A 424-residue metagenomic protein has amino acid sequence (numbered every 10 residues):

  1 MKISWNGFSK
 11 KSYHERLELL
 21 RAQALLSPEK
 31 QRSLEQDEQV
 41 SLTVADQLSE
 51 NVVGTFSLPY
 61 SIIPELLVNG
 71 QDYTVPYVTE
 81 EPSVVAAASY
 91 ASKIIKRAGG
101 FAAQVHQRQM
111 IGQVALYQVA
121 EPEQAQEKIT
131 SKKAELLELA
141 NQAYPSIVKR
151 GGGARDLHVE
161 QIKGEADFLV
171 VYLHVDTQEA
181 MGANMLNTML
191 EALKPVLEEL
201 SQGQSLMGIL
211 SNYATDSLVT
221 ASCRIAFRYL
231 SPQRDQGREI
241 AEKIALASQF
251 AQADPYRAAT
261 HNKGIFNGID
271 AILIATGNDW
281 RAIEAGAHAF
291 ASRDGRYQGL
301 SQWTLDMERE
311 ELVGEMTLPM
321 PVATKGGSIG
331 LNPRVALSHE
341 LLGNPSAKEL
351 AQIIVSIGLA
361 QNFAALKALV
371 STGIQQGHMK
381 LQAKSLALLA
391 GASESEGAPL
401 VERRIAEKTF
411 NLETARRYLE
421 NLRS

Functional and structural regions predicted by a protein language model:
M1-Y73, Y77, E81, F101 (+3 more regions): Acidic/polar, glycine-rich intrinsically disordered N-terminal extensions of enzymes
L34, G100-H106, A143-D156, L200-N212 (+7 more regions): Flexible, glycine/charged-enriched surface loops at secondary-structure junctions
A45-E50, G54-A166, V170-H174: Small-residue-rich
Q47, T55-L58, E165-L173, E239-R257 (+1 more regions): Short, hydrophobic/aliphatic alpha-helical segments
Y60-V84, Q178-L186, Q252-N278, G358-K367 (+1 more regions): Conserved phosphate/anionic-ligand binding catalytic regions in large, soluble enzymes, centered on
V85-K93, L137, N187-K194, A241 (+8 more regions): Predominant activation on well-ordered alpha-helical scaffold segments within soluble catalytic domains
E179-M181, L186-L331: Glycine-rich anion/phosphate-binding loop at the beta-strand->alpha-helix junction
T276-W280, H288-L388, A392: C-terminal catalytic subdomain
